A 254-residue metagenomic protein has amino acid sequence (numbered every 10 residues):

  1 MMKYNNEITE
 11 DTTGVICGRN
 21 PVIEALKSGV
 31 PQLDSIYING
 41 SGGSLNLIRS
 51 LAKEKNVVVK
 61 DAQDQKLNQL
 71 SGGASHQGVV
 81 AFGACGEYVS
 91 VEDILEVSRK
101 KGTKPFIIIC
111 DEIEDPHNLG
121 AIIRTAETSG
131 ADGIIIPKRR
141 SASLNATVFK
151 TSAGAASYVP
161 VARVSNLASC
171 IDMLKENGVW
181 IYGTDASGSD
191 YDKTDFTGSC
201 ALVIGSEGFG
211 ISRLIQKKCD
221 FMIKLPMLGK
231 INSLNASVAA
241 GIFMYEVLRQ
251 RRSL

Functional and structural regions predicted by a protein language model:
M1-V97: N-terminal positively charged helical leader segments and presequences
I23, S28, T128, K150-A155 (+1 more regions): Structured adenosyl-cofactor binding patch, chiefly the S-adenosyl-L-methionine
K27, P31, G43, E96-S189 (+1 more regions): RNA substrate-binding interface of SAM-dependent RNA methyltransferases
S44-L45, S141-T147, F209-K218: Short, glycine/polar-rich helix-capping loops at beta-to-alpha or helix-loop-helix junctions that flank or form
K53, I171-K175, L248: Surface-exposed amphipathic alpha-helices with a cationic face
Q63, A84, D111, P137-K138 (+5 more regions): Short beta->alpha connector loops at strand-helix junctions that form conserved, small/polar/Pro-enriched
Y182-N235: Active-site/ligand-binding-proximal alpha/beta "capping" segment
